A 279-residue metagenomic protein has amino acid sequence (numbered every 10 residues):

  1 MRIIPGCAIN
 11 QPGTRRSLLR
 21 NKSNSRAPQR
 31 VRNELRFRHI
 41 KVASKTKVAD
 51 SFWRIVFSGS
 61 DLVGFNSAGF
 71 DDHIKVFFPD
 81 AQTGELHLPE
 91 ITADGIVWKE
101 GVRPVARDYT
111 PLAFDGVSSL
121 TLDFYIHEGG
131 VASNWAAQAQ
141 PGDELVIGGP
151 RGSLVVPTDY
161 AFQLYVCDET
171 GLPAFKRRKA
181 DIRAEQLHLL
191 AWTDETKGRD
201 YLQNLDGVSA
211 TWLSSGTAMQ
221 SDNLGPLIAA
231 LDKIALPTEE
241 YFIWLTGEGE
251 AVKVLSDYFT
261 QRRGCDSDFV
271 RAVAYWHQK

Functional and structural regions predicted by a protein language model:
R2-C7, G13-K279: Extended, composition-driven regions rather than compact fold-specific motifs
